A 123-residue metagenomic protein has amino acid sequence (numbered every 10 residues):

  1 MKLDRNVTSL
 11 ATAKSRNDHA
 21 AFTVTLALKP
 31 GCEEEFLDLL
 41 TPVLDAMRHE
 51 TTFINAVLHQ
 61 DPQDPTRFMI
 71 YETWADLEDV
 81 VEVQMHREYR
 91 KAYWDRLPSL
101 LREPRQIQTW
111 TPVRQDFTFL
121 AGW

Functional and structural regions predicted by a protein language model:
M1-R5, S15, D45-A46, E50-I54 (+1 more regions): An amphipathic, aromatic/His-enriched active-site/gating alpha helix that lines ligand/cofactor pockets
K2-S15, W110-W123: Acidic/histidine-enriched, glycine/proline-rich intrinsically disordered or flexible terminal extensions
N6-L10, D18-F22, E33, V57-Q60: Short acidic/polar alpha-helix capping motifs at helix-coil junctions
A20-A27, V57-H86, W123: Short, well-ordered beta-strand segments in beta-rich or mixed alpha/beta enzyme and ligand-binding folds
A27-F36: Short, surface-exposed ligand-recognition loops at beta-strand->loop->(often short) alpha-helix junctions that present
E35-D38, E82: Short, solvent-exposed alpha-helical surface patches in well-structured domains
L40, L44: Short amphipathic alpha-helical/adjacent loop interface patches that line ligand and macromolecule-binding sites
F68-T73, L101-Q106, R114-A121: A general structural signal for short secondary-structure boundary/capping elements
